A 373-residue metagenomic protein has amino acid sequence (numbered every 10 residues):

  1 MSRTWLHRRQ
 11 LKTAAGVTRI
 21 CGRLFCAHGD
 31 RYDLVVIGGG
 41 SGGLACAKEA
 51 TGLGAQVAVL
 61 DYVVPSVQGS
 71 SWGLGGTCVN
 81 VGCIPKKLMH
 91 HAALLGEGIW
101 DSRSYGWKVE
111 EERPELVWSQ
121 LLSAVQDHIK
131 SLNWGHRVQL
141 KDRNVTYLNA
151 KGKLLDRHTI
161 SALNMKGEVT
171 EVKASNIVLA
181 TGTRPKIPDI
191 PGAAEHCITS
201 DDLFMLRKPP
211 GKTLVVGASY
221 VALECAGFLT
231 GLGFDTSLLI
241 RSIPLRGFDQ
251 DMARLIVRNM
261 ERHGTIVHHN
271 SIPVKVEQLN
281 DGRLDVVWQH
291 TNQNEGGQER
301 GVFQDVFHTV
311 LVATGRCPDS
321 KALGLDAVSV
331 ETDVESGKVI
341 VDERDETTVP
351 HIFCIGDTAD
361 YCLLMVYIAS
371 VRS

Functional and structural regions predicted by a protein language model:
W5, G16, C21, D30-Y32 (+7 more regions): Glycine-rich flavin
R31-V59, V221-G231: N-terminal Rossmann-like FAD-binding beta1-loop-alpha1 element of flavoenzymes
V35-I37, G152, I160, E171-G182 (+3 more regions): Short hydrophobic core segments
G39, Y62, A218, R241 (+1 more regions): Cofactor-binding loop segments of dinucleotide-utilizing enzymes, especially the Rossmann-like FAD- and NAD(P)+-binding
A45, I187-P188, L223-E224, D319-A322 (+1 more regions): Glycine/Thr-rich phosphate-binding loops of Rossmann-like dinucleotide-binding domains
E195-P209, T309-R372: FAD-site-proximal beta/loop scaffold in flavoenzymes
R207-F248, M252: Rossmann-like NAD(P)H-binding beta-loop-alpha module
